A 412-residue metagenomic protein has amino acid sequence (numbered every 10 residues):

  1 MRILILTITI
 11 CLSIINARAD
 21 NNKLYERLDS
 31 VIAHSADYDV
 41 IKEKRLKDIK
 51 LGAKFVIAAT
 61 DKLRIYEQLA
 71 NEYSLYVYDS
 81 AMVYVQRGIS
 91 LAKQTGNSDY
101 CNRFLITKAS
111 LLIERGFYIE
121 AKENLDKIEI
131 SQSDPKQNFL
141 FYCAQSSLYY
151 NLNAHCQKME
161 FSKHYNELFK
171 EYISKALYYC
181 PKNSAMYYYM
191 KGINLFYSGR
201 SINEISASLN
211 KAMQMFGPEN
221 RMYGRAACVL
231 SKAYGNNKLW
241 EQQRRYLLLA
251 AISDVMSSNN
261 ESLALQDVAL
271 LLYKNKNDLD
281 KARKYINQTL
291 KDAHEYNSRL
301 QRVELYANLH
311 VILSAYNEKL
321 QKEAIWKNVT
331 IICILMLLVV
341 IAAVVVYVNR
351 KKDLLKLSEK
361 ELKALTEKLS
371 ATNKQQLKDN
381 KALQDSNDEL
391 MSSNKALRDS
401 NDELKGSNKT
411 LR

Functional and structural regions predicted by a protein language model:
R2-I325: A "functional boundary" signal
T9, Y316-S400, L404, N408-L411: Alpha-helical transmembrane signal-anchor helices
